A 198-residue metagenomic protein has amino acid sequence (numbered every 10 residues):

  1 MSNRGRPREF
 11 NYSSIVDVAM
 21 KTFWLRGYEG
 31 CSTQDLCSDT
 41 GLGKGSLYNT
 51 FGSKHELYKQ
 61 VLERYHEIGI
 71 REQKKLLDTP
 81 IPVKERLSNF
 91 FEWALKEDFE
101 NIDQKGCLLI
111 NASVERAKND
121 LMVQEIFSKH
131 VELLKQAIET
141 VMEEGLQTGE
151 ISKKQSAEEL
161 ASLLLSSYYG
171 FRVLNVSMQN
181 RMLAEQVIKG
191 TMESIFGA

Functional and structural regions predicted by a protein language model:
M1-R26, G30-L42, E56: Basic, helix-initiating cap at the start of DNA-binding domains
S2, F90-E97, E132-Q136, T140-T148 (+2 more regions): C-terminal peripheral helix-coil segments that are non-catalytic and often amphipathic
F23, S32-T33, K44, Y48 (+5 more regions): Amphipathic alpha-helical segments enriched in hydrophobic/aromatic and basic residues that form the DNA-contacting
K54, V61, Y65-G69, V83 (+5 more regions): Hydrophobic/aromatic residues within well-ordered alpha-helical segments
Q60, K74-Q104, A157-L164: Hydrophobic alpha-helical connector segments
E85, L121-Q147, E159: Amphipathic alpha-helical packing segments from all-alpha helical-bundle domains
R86, E100-M122: Amphipathic alpha-helical segments used for helix-helix packing
K105, I110, K153-L174, G190-S194: Hydrophobic alpha-helical segments that form the core of small-molecule binding pockets and/or dimer interfaces
